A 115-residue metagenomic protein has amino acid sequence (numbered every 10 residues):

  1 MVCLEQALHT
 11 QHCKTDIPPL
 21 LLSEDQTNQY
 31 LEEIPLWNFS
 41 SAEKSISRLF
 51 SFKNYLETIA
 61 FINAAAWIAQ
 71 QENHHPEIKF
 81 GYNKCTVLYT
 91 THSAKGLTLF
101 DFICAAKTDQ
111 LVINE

Functional and structural regions predicted by a protein language model:
M1-E115: Charge-rich alpha-helical segments
